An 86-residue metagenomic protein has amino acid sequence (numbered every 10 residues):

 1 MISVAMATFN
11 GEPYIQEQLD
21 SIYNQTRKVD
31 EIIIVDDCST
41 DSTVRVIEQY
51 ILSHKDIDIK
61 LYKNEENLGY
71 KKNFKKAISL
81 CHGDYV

Functional and structural regions predicted by a protein language model:
M1-S3, S21, E31: Cell-envelope/extracellular polymer assembly enzymes that use nucleotide-activated donors
S3-M6, I33-I34, K63: Short hydrophobic beta-strand elements that form part of the catalytic alpha/beta core underpinning NDP-sugar/donor
G11-N24: Short, well-formed alpha-helical segments that are part of the catalytic scaffolds of diverse glycosyltransferases
Q16, D41-Y50, K72: Acidic helix N-cap motif at the loop->helix transition within catalytic regions of sugar-transfer enzymes
T26-K28, L52-D58: Short helix-capping segments at alpha-helix termini
D36-R45, E66: A conserved acidic beta->alpha catalytic loop
N64-C81: Glycine-rich, basic loop-to-helix element that forms the pyrophosphate-binding segment of sugar-nucleotide handling
V86: Short aromatic/hydrophobic "clamp" motif used to bind/position activated sugar donors
